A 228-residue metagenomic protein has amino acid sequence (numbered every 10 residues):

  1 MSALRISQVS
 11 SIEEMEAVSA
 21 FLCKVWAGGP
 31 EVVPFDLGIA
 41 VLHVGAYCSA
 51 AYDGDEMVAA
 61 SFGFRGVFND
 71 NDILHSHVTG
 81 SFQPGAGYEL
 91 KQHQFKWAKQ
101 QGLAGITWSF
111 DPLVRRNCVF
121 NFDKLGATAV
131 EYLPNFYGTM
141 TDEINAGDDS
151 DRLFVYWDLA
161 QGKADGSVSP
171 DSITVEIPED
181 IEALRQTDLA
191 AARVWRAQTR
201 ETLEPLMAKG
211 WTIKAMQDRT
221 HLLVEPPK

Functional and structural regions predicted by a protein language model:
S2-S81, K214-R219: A conserved beta-strand-loop-helix scaffold within acyl/acetyltransferase catalytic domains
M15-E16, P84, R115-R116: Loop/helix-junction capping segments adjacent to catalytic residues or to phosphate/diphosphate-binding pockets
G66, T79-S81, D111-L113, P134-N135: An acidic- and aromatic-residue-enriched active-site/binding cleft used to recognize and process polar
T79, L90-Q94, N135-M140: Short acidic (Asp/Glu) patches
S81-E89, Q101: Conserved glycine-rich acetyl-CoA-binding loop
K91-K99, R200-L203: A conserved short alpha-helix in the GNAT/GCN5 acetyltransferase fold that borders and helps form the acetyl-CoA
A98-P112: Conserved GNAT acetyl-CoA-binding A-motif
L103, V114, V119-D123, A129-K228: Intrinsically disordered, low-complexity, positively biased terminal segments
